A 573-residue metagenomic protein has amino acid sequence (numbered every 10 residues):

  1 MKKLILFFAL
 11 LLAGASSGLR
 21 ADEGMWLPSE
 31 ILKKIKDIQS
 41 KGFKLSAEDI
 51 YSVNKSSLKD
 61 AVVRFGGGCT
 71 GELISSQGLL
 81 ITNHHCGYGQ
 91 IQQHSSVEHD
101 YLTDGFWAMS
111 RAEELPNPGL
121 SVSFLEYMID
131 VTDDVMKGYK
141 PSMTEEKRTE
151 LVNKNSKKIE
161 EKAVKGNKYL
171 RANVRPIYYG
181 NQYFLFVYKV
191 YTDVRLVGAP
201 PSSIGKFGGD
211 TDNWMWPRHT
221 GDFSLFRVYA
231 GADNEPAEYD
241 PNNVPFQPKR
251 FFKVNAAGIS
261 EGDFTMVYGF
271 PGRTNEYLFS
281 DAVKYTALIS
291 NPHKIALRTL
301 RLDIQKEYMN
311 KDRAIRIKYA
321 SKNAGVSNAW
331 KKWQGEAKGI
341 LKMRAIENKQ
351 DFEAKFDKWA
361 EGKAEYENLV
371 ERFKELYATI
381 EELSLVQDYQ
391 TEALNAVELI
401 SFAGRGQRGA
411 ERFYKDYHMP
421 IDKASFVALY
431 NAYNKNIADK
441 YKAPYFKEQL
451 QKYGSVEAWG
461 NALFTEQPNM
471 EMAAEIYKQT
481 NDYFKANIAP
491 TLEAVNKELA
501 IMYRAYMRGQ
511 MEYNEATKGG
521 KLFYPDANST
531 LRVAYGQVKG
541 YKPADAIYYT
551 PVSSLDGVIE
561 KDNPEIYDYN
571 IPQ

Functional and structural regions predicted by a protein language model:
L4, S17-Q573: Terminal presequence/propeptide segments associated with secretion/organelle targeting and zymogen/polyprotein
L4-A13: Sec-dependent N-terminal signal peptides
